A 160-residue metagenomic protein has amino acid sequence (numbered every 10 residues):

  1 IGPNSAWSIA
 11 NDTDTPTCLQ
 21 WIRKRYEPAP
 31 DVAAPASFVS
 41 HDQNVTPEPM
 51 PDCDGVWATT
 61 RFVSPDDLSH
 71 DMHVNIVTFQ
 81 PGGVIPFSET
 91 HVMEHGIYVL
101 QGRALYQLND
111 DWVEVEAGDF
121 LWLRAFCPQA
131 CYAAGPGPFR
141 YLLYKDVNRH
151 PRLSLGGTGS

Functional and structural regions predicted by a protein language model:
I1-N4, N109-F126: Short acidic-glycine-tyrosine-enriched beta hairpin
P3-A29, A125-P151: Ligand-binding loop in jelly-roll beta-barrel domains
I9-T13, P65-S69, P81, I85-E94 (+2 more regions): Short, low-complexity cationic-aromatic patches
D14, C18-M72, S154-S160: A short, N-terminal "cap"/entry segment at the start of jelly-roll beta-barrel domains of the cupin/DSBH fold
W21, V74-T78, G96, W112 (+1 more regions): Conserved hydrophobic/aromatic beta-strand scaffold that supports enzyme active sites
M50-F87, M93-E94, K145-V147: A short glycine-rich, His/Asp/Glu-containing loop-to-beta-strand
V92-N109: Glycine- and acidic-residue-biased ligand/ion/polar-headgroup-sensing regions
